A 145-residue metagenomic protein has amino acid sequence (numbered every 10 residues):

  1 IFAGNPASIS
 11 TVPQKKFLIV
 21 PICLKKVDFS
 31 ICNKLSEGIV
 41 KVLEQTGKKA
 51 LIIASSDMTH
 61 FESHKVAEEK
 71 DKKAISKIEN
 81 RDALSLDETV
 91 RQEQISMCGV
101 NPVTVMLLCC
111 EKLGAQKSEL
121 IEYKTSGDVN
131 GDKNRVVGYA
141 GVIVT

Functional and structural regions predicted by a protein language model:
I1-L51, F61-T145: Flexible, D/E/H-enriched segments
S55: Generic enzyme active-site microenvironment
M58: Active-site metal-binding loops of divalent metal-dependent hydrolases
